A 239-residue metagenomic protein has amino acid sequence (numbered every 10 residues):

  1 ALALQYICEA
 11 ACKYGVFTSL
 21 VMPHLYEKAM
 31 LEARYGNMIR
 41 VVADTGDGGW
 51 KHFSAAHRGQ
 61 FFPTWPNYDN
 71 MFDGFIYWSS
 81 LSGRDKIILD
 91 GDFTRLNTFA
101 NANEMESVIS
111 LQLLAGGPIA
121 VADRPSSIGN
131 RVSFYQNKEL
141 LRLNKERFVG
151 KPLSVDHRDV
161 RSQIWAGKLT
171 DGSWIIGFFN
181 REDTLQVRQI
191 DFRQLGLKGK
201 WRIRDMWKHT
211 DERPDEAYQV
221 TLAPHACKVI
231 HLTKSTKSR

Functional and structural regions predicted by a protein language model:
A1-I7: Active-site-adjacent beta->alpha loops and helix N-cap segments on the catalytic face of soluble alpha/beta enzymes
I7, A100-N101, V108, S162-A166 (+1 more regions): Generic recognition of flexible, low-complexity loop/linker segments
C12-S126: Glycan-recognition surfaces
E106, Q112-A115, A120, R158-L197: Carbohydrate-binding surface patches
S110-L153: Catalytic cores of secreted or luminal carbohydrate-active enzymes
R193-K208: Solvent-exposed beta-hairpin/edge-strand motifs
P214-R239: C-terminal beta-strand-rich structural cap/linker in extracellular carbohydrate-active enzymes
